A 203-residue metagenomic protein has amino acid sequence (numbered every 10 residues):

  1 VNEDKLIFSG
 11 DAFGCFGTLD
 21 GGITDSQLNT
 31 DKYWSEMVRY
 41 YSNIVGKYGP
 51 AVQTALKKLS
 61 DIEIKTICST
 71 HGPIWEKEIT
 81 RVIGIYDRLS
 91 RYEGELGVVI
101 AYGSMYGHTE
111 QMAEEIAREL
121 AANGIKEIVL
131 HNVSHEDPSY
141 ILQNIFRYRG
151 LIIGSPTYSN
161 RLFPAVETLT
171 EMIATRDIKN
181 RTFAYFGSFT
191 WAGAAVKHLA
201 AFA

Functional and structural regions predicted by a protein language model:
V1-S69, W75-K77: Metallo-beta-lactamase
K5-L6, T66, G97, G150 (+1 more regions): Structural motif
S9, T70, A101-G103, F186: Short hydrophobic segments within beta-strands
T66-G97: Terminal amphipathic helices with adjacent charged low-complexity linkers/tails
T109-A113, A117, V166, V196: Short, highly selective alpha-helical patches that border small-molecule cofactor pockets in redox/cofactor-processing
E114-V129: Short helix-loop-beta junction
L130-E136: Short gly/ser/thr-rich secondary-structure transition/capping motifs
E136-A203: Helix-loop-strand module that forms the ligand-binding subsite of alpha/beta enzymes
